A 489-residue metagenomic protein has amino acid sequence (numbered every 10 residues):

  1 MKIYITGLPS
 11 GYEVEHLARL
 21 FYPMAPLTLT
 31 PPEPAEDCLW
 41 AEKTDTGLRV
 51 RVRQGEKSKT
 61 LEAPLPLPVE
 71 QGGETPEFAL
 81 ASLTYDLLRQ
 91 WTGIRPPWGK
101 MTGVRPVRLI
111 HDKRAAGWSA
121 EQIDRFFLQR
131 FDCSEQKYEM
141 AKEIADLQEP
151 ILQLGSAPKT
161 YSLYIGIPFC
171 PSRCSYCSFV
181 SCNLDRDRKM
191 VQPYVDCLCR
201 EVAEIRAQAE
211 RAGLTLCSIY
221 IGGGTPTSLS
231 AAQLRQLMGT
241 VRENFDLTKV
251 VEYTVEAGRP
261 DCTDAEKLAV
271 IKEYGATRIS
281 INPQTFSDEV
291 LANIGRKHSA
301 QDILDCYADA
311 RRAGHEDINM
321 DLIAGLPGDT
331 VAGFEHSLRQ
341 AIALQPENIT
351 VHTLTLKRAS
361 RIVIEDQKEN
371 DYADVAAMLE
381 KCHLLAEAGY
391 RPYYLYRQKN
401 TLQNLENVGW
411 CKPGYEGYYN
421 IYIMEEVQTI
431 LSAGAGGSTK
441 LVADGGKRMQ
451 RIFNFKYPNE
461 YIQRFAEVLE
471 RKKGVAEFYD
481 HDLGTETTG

Functional and structural regions predicted by a protein language model:
M1-R108, D112-A116, A120, P413-G489: Radical SAM enzyme core and accessory elements
P34-E36, T355, A359, V363-A433: A C-terminal junction/extension of Radical SAM enzymes
V50-V52, I165, I279-I281: Short beta-strand motif preference
L88-R95, A115-L163: N-terminal [4Fe-4S]-dependent radical SAM core
E143-I144, Y176, V255: Key residue(s) within conserved catalytic/signature motifs
P158-V195: Canonical Radical SAM [4Fe-4S] cluster-binding loop centered on the CxxxCxxC motif and its immediate flanking residues
G166, S280, N348-H352, I421 (+1 more regions): Beta-strand scaffold of nucleotide-dependent catalytic cores
S181-E380: Conserved non-cysteine loop/helix-boundary elements of the Radical SAM core domain that shape
